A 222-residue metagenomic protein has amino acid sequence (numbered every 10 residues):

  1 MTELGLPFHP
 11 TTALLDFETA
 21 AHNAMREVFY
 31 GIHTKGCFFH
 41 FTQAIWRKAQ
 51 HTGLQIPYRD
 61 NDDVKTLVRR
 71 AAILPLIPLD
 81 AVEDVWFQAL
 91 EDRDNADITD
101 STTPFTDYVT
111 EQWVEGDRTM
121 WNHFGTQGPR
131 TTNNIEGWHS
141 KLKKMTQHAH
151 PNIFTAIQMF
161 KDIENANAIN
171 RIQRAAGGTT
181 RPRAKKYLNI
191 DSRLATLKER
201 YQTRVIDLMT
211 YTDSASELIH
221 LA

Functional and structural regions predicted by a protein language model:
M1: Amphipathic helical hotspot of TIR/SEFIR-family domains
L4-I206, T210, L218-L221: Extended amphipathic alpha-helical interaction segments
